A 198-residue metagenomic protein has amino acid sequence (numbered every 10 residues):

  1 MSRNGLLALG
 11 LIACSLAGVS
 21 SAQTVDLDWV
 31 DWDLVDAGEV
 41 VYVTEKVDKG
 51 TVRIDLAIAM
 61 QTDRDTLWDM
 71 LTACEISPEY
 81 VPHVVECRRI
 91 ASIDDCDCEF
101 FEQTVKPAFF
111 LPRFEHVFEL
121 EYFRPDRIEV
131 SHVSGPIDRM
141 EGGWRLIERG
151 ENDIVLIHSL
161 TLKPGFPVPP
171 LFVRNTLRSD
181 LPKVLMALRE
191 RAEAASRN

Functional and structural regions predicted by a protein language model:
M1-A8: Bacterial N-terminal signal peptides that target proteins for export
A8-L16: Bacterial N-terminal signal peptides
A22-I93, K183, E190: Hydrophobic ligand-binding cavity/cleft-lining segments
Q23-V35, E79, P107-D153, T161 (+1 more regions): Hydrophobic-ligand binding "helix-grip"
T51-A59, C98-F100, E115, R127 (+1 more regions): Intrinsic-disorder/low-complexity, polar/charged segments enriched in Ser/Thr/Lys/Arg/Asp/Glu/Gln
R53-I58, R64-T66, K106, H132 (+1 more regions): Second-shell loop/turn segments in exported
C74-R113, E119: Mid-length scaffold segments of soluble, non-membrane domains
I157, T161-N198: A conserved amphipathic terminal alpha-helix motif
